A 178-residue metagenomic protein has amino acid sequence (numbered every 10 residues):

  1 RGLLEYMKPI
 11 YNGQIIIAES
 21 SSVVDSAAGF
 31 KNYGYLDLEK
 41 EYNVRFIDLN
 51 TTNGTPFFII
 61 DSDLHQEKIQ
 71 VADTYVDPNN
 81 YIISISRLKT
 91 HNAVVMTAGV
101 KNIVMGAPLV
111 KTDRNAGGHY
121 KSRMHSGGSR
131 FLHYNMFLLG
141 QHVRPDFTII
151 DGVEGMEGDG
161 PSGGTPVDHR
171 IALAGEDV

Functional and structural regions predicted by a protein language model:
R1-V178: Extended, low-polarity segments enriched in aliphatic/aromatic residues
